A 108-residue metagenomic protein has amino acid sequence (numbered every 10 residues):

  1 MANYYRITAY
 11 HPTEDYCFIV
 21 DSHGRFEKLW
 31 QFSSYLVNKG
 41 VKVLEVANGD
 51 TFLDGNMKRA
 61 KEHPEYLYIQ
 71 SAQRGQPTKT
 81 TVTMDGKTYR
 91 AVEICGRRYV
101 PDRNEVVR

Functional and structural regions predicted by a protein language model:
M1-R6, L67-S71: Short N-terminal "domain-start" leader segments that mark the transition from disordered tails or signal peptides into
A2-Y16: Short aromatic-glycine-(Arg/Gly/Cys) micro-motifs in beta-strand/loop hairpins
A2-Y4, S33, N48: Secondary-structure boundary/capping motif
D15-E27: A short, exposed loop/beta-hairpin motif centered on an aromatic-Gly-Thr core
G24-L44: A short, charged, amphipathic alpha-helix used as a generic interaction element across diverse proteins
V37-R108: Short, mixed-charge low-complexity intrinsically disordered segments
